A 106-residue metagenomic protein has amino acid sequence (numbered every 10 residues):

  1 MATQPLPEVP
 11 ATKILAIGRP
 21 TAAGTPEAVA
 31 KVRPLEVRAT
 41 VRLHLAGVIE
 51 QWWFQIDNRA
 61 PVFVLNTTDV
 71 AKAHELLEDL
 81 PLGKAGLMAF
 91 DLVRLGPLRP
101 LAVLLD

Functional and structural regions predicted by a protein language model:
M1-D106: Conserved, structured core segments of small domains
